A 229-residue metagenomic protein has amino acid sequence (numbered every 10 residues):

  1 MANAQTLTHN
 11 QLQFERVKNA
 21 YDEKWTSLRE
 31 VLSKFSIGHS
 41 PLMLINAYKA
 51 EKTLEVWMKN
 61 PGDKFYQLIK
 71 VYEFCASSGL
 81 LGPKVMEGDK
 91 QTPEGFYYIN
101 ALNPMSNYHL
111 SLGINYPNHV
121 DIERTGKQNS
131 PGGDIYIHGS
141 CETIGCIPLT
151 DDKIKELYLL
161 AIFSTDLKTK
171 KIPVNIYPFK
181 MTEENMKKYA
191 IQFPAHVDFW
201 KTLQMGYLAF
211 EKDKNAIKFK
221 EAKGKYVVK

Functional and structural regions predicted by a protein language model:
Q5-G38: Extracellular/luminal recognition modules and glycoprotein regions
W25-L44, V56-K59, A76-G88, T92-I99 (+1 more regions): N-terminal post-signal-peptidase region of extra-cytosolic proteins
N60-C75: Short Gly/aromatic-enriched secondary-structure transition segments
Y72-S78, C141, P178: Residues at the C-termini of beta-strands that transition into short coil/loop
G88-K229: Exported/periplasmic cell-wall-interacting domains
